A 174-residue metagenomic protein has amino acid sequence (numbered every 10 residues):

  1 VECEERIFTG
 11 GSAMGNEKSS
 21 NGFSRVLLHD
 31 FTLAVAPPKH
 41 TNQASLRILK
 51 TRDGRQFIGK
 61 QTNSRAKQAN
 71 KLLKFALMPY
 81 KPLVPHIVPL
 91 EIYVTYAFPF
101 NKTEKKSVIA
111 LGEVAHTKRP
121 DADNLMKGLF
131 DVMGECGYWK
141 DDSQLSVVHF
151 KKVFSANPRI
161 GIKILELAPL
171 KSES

Functional and structural regions predicted by a protein language model:
E2-S174: Acidic, proline/glycine-enriched N-terminal capping motif
